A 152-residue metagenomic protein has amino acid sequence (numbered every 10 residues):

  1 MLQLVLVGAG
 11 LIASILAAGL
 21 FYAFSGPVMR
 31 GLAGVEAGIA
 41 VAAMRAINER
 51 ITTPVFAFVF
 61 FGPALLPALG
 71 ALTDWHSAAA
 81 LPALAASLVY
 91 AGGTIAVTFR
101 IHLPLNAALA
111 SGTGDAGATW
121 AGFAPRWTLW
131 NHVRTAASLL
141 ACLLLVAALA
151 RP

Functional and structural regions predicted by a protein language model:
L2-I15, L72-G93: Interfacial segments of alpha-helical transmembrane regions
V5, S14-F61, P104-P125: Interfacial loop at the N-terminal end of multi-pass membrane proteins
G19-Y22, I95-F99, L103, L143-V146: Membrane-embedded alpha-helical segments of multi-pass transporters/permeases
G26-V28, M44-R45, V55, L65-H76 (+1 more regions): Membrane-helix exit/interface motif
A57-G70, R134-L143: Core segments of transmembrane alpha-helices that mediate helix-helix packing or line hydrophobic substrate/ligand
L84-I101, L105-S111: Acidic/histidine-rich alpha-helical segments that form the ligand environment of transition-metal centers
A147-P152: Juxtamembrane boundary at the C-terminal end of a transmembrane helix
